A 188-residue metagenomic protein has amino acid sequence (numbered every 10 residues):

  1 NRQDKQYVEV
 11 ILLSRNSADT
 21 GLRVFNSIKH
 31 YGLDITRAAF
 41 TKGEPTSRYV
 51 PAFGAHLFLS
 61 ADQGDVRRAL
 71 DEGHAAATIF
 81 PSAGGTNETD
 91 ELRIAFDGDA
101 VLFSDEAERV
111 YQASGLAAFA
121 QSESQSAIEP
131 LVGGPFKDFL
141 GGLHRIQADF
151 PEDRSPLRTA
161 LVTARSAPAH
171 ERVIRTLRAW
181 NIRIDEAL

Functional and structural regions predicted by a protein language model:
N1-E44, E88, D97-A187: Alpha-helical substrate-recognition element adjacent to the catalytic core
N1-Q6, K29-R37, T41-F96: Non-catalytic pre-domain segments flanking phosphatase-related domains
